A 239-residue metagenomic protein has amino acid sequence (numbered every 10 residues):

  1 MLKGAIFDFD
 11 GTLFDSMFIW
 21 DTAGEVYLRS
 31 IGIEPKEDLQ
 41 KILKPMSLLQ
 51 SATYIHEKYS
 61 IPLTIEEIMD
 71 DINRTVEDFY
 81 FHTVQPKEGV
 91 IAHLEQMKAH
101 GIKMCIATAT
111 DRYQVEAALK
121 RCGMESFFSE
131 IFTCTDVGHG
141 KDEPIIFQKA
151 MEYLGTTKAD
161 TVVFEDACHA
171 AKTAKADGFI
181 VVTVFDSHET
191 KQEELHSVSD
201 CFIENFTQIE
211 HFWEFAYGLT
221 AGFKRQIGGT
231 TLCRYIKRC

Functional and structural regions predicted by a protein language model:
M1-K3, E95-K98, D111-R112, E116-C239: Asp-based, Mg2+/Mn2+-dependent phosphohydrolase catalytic module
L2-H100: N-terminal helical cap/lid subdomain that shapes the substrate entry/recognition surface in HAD-like hydrolases
T12, T108-T110: Conserved phosphate-coupling serine/threonine residues in phosphotransfer and NTP-handling enzymes
I33, R74-V76, C105, A118-R121 (+1 more regions): Homeobox/homeodomain signature
E34, K103, I180: Residue-level detector of anion-binding/catalytic polar loops
C105-I106, T183: Hydrophobic beta-strand core positions in alpha/beta domains
